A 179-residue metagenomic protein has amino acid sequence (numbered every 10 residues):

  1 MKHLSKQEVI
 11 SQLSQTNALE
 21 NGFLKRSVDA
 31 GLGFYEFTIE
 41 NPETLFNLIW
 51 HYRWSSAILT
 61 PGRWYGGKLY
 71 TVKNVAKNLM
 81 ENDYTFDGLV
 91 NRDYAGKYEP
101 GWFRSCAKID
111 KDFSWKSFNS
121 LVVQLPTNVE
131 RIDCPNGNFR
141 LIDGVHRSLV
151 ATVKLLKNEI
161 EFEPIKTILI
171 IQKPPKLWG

Functional and structural regions predicted by a protein language model:
K2, S11-Q12, L19-N21, A30-T38 (+3 more regions): Short alpha-helix boundary/capping and kink motifs at helix termini
G137-N138, V145-E161: Short active-site loop/helix that positions an aromatic residue
K166-K173: A short hydrophobic beta-strand segment most commonly corresponding to one strand of the jelly-roll/cupin
K173-G179: Amphipathic, charge-rich alpha-helical segments that serve as recognition/docking helices
